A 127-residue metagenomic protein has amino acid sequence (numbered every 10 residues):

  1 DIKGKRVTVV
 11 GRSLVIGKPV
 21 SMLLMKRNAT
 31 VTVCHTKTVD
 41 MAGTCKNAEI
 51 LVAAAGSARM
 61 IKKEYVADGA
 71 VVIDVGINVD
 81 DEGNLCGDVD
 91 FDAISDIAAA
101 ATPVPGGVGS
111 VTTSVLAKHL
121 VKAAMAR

Functional and structural regions predicted by a protein language model:
D1-V71, N84-S95: Glycine-rich phosphate/diphosphate-binding loop of Rossmann-like nucleotide-binding domains
D68, I73-R127: Rossmann-fold NAD(P)-binding glycine/threonine-rich loop
